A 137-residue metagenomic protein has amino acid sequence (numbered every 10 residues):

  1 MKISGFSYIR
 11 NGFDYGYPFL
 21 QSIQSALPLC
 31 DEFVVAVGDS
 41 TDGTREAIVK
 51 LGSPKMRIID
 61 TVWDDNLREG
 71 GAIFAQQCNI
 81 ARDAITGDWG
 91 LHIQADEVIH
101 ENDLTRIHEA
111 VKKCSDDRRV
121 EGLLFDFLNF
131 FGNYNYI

Functional and structural regions predicted by a protein language model:
I3-R10, G16-Q21, T41-H92: Active-site-proximal specificity loops/subdomain of glycosyltransferases
N11-D14, E97-I99: Short acidic, S/G/P-rich loop/turn micro-motifs used as interaction or catalytic elements
A26, D31-S40, D60-T61: Short beta-strand/loop segment that forms part of the nucleotide-sugar
P28, L51-P54, D117: Short, well-ordered coil/turn elements that cap or connect secondary structure elements
D31, D88, D96, E121: Conserved acidic residues
G71-R82, V98-I137: Catalytic-site signature of metal-activated, phosphate-bearing donor transferases, centered on the GT-A/GT-A-like
L91-I93, I99-H100: Hydrophobic/aromatic residue at the end of a short beta strand that borders the catalytic acidic motif
